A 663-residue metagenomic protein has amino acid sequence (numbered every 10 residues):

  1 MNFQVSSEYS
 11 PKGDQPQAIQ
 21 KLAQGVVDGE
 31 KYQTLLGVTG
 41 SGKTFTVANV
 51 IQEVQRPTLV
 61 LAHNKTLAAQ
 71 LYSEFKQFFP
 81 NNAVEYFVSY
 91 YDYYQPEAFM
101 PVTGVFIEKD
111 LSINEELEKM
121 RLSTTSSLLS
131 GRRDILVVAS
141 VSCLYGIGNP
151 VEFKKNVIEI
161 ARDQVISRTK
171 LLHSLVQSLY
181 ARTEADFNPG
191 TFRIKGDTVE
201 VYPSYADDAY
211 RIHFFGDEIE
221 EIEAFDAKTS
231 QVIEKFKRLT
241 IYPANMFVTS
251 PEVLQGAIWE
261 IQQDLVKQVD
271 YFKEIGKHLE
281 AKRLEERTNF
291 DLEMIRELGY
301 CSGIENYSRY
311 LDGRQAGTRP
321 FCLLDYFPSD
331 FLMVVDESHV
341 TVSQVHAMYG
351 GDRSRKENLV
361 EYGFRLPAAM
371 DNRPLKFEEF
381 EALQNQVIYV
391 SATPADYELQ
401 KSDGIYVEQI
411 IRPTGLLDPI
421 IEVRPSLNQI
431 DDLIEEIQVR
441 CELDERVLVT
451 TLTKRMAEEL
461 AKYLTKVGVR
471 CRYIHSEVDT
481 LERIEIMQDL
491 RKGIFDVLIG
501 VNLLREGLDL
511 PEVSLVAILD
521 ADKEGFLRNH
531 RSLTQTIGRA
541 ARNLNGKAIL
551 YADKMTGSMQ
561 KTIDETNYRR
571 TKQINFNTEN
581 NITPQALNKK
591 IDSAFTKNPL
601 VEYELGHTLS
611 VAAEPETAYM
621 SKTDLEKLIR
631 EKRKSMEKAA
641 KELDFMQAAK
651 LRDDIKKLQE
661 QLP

Functional and structural regions predicted by a protein language model:
M1-N2, V439, N575-K650, I655-P663: Acidic, low-complexity intrinsically disordered tails
M1-P599, K638: ASCE RecA-like P-loop NTPase motor cores that couple ATP hydrolysis to mechanical translocation on nucleic acids
